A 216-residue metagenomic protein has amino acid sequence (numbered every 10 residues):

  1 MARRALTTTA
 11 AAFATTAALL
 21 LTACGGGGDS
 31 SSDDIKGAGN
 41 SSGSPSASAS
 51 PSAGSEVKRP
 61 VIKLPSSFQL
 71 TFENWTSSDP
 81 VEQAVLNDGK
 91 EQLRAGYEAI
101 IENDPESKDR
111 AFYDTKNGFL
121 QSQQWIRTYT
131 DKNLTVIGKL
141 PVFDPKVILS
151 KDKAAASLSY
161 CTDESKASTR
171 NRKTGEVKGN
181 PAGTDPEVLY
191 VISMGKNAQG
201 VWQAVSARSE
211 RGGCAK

Functional and structural regions predicted by a protein language model:
M1-F13: Bacterial N-terminal signal peptides that target proteins for export
A17: Active-site-proximal loop/hinge segments that shape catalytic or ion-binding/gating pockets
L20-A23: C-terminal motif of bacterial Sec signal peptides marking the signal peptidase cleavage site
G25-G28: Bacterial signal peptide processing site
D34-P60: Post-signal peptide N-terminal segment of mature Sec-exported envelope proteins
I62-T135: Core segments of small alpha/beta cavity-forming domains
P105-K216: Structured, amphipathic secondary-structure segments that form assembly/contact surfaces in multi-subunit
